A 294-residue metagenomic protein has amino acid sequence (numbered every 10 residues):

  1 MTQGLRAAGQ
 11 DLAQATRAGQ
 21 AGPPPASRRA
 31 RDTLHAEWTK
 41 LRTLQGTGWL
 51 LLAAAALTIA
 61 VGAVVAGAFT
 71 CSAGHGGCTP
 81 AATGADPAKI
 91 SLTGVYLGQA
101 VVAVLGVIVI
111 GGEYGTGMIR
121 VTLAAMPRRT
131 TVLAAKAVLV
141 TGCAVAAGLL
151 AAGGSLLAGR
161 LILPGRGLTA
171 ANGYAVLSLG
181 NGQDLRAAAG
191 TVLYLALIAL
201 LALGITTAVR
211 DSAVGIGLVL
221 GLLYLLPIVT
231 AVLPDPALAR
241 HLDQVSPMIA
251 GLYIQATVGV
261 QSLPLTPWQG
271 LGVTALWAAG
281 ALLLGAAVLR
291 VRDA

Functional and structural regions predicted by a protein language model:
Q3-S27, T47, L51-V107, L133-T207 (+4 more regions): Secretory targeting signals
A30-Q45: A short amphipathic helical element positioned immediately N-terminal to and/or at the very start of a transmembrane
K40, G111, T122-A124, A202 (+1 more regions): Helix-capping/transition residues at the boundaries of transmembrane alpha-helices and the short helical linkers
L44, A208-R210, V291: Helix-loop interface residues and adjacent transmembrane-helix termini in multi-pass membrane transporters, primarily
G46, R128-T130, D211-A213: Membrane-helix interface segments
G106-T130, A137: Transmembrane helix boundary and interhelical loop/hinge segments in multi-pass membrane proteins
S212-M248: Transmembrane helix segments
A286-A294: Membrane-interface capping segments at transmembrane-helix boundaries
